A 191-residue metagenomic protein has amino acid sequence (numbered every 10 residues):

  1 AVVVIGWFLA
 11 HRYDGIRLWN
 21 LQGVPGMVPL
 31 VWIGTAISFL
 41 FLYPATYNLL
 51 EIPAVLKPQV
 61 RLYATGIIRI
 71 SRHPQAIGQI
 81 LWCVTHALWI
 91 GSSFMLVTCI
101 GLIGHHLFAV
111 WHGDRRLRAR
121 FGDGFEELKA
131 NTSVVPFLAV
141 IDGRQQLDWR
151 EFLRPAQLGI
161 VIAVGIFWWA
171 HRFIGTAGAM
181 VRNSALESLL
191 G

Functional and structural regions predicted by a protein language model:
A1-I68, I77-G191: Membrane-anchoring alpha-helices and their flanking helix-loop junctions
